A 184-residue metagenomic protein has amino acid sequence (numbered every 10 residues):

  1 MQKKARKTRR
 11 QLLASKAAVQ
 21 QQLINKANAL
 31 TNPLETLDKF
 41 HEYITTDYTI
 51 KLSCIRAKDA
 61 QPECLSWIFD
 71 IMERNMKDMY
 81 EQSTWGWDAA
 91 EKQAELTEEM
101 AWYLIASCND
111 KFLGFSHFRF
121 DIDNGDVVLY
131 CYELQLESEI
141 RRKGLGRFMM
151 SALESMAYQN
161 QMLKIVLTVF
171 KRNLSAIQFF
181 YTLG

Functional and structural regions predicted by a protein language model:
M1-K51: Acyl-donor-binding surface of acyltransferase catalytic domains
Q20, K26, K39, Y43 (+4 more regions): Acetyl-CoA-dependent GNAT
Y80-Q82, N160, K171: Polytopic endomembrane small-metabolite transporters, centered on the Drug/Metabolite Transporter
L134, L167-I177: Conserved beta-strand-loop-alpha-helix junction that forms the acyl-donor binding cleft
E137-K143, K171-R172: Active-site acidic-Proline motif in GNAT/NAT acetyltransferases
R142-S155, Q178-T182: Conserved acetyl-CoA-binding loop-helix of GNAT-fold acetyltransferases
A157-T168: Conserved GNAT acetyl-CoA-binding A-motif
N160, T182-G184: Structural motif
